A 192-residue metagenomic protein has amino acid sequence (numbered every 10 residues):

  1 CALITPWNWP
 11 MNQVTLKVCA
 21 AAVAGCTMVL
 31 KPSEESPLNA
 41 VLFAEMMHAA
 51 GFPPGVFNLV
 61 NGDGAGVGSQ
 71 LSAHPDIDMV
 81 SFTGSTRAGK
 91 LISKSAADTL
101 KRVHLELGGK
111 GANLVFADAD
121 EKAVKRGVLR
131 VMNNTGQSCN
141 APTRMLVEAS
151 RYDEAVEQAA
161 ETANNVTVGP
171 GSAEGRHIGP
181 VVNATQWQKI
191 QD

Functional and structural regions predicted by a protein language model:
A2-A123, G175: Rossmann-like NAD(P) dinucleotide-binding subdomain of oxidoreductase/dehydrogenase enzymes
A73, M79, R87-D192: ALDH superfamily catalytic-core signature
